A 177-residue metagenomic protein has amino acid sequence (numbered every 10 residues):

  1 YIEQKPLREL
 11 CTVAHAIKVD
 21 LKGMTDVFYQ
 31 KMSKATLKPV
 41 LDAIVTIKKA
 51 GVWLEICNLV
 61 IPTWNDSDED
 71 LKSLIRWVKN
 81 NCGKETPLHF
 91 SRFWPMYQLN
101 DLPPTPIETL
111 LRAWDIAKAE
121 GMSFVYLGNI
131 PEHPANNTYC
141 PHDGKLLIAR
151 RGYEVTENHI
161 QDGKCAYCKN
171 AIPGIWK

Functional and structural regions predicted by a protein language model:
Y1-T105, A113: Conserved AdoMet/S-adenosylmethionine-binding subsite of the radical SAM
A16, W53, S123, L146 (+1 more regions): Residue-level detector of anion-binding/catalytic polar loops
S91, G128-I130, R150: Conserved beta-strand termini and adjacent loop/short-helix elements that scaffold enzyme active sites in alpha/beta
P95, E108-A135, I172-P173: C-terminal accessory region of radical SAM enzymes
Q98-D101, A135-Y139: Short, solvent-exposed polar/charged micro-motifs at secondary-structure junctions
C140-D143, C165-C168: Short cysteine-rich clusters marking metal-coordination/redox-active sites
A149-R150, G174-I175: Short, non-ligating residues that shape and space the ligands of small metal-coordination modules and catalytic
Y153-D162: Short linker/helix segments within small regulatory modules
